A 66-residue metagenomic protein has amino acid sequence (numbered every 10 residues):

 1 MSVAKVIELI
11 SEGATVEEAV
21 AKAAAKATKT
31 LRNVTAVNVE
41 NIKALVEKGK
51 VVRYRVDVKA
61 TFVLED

Functional and structural regions predicted by a protein language model:
M1-S2, A60: Short N-terminal signal/transit or membrane-insertion segments and the immediately adjacent low-complexity/disordered
S2-T35: Short, well-ordered alpha-helical segments
T35-N38, I42-D66: A cross-kingdom feature marking charged/low-complexity
